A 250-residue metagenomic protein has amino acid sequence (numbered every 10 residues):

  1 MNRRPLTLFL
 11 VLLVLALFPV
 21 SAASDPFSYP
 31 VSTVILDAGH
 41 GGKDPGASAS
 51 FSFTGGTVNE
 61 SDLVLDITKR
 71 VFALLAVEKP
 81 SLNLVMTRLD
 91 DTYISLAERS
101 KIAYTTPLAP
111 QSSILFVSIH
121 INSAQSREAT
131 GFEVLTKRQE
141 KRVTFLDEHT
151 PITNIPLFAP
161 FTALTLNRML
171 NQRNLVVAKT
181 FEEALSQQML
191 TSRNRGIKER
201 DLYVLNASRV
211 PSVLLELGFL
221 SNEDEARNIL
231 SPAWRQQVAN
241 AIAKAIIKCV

Functional and structural regions predicted by a protein language model:
M1-F9: Bacterial N-terminal signal peptides that target proteins for export
F9-L17: Bacterial N-terminal signal peptides
L10-V11, A47, T106, I242: Enrichment for repetitive, rod-forming helical segments
S24-P156, R168-N171: Catalytic-core regions of hydrolytic enzymes
G46, V58, N122, V176-V250: Active-site-adjacent mobile loop/cap segments within catalytic or ligand-binding domains
P160-R168: Short glycine/proline- and acidic residue-enriched helix-loop micro-motifs that form flexible lids or anion-recognition
N167-L170, N174-K179: Substrate-gating cap/lid alpha-helix
